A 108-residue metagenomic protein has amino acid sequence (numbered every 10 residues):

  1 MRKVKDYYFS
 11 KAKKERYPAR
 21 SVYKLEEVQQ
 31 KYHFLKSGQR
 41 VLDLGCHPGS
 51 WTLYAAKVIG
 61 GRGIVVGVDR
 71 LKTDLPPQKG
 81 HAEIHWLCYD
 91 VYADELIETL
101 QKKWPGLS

Functional and structural regions predicted by a protein language model:
M1-S37: Class I SAM-dependent methyltransferase Rossmann-like catalytic core, especially the SAM/SAH-binding loop
Q30-Y32, A55, T73-P77: Short, flexible, glycine/charge-rich loop motifs used to bind or transfer phosphoryl groups or to couple energy/partner
S37-H47: Conserved class I S-adenosyl-L-methionine
H47-P48, K72: Short, charged beta-turn/beta-strand-edge "cap" motif at the junction between a beta-strand and an adjacent loop
P48-G60: Conserved SAM-binding loop of SAM-dependent methyltransferases across substrates and taxa, primarily the Class I
R62-V66: Short beta-strand element of Class I
V68-S108: S-adenosyl-L-methionine
